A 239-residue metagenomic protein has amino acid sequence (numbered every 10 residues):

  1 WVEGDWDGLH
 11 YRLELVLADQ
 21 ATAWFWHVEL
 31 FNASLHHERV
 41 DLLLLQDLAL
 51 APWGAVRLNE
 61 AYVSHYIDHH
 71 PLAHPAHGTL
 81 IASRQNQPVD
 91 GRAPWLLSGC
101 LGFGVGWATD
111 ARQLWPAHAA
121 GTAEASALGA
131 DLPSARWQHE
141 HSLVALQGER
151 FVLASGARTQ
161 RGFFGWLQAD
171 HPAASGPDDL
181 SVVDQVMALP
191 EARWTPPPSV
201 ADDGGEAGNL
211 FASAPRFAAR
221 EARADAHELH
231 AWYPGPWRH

Functional and structural regions predicted by a protein language model:
W1-A23, G121-Q147: Extended, loop-rich substrate-binding clefts of extracytoplasmic carbohydrate-active enzymes
V2, V16-S126, A173, P177-R238: Polysaccharide-binding surfaces and accessory modules of carbohydrate-active proteins
D7-L9, H36, A157: Short acidic/polar mixed-charge low-complexity motifs
L9-R12, Q87-R92, L153-S155: Short, surface-exposed beta-strand/loop "edge" segments at domain boundaries and coil↔beta transitions
H10, A23-F25, R158-G162: Intrinsic-disorder/low-complexity, polar/charged segments enriched in Ser/Thr/Lys/Arg/Asp/Glu/Gln
E38, F151-A169: Short Pro-Gly-centered flexible turn/kink motifs
